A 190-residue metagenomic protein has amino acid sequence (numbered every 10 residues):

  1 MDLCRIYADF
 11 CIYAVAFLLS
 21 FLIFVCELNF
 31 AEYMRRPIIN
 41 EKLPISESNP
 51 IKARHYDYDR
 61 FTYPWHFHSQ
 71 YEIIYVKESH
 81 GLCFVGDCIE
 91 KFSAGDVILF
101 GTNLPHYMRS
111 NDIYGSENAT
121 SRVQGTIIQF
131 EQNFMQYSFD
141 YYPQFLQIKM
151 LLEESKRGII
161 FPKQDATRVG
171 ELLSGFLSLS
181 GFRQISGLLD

Functional and structural regions predicted by a protein language model:
D2, A8, I12-I98, L104: Generic protein-terminus/edge-of-domain signal
F30-R36, N40-P44, T102-G175: A hydrophobic/aromatic-rich effector-binding and dimerization subdomain of bacterial HTH-type transcriptional regulators
P50, Q70, R122-Q124, I185: A structure-centric signal for secondary-structure junctions around beta-strands
T62, F84, Y137, L177-S180: Generic anion/oxyanion-binding catalytic loop in active/binding sites
L179-D190: Hydrophobic, aromatic-enriched interface-forming segments
